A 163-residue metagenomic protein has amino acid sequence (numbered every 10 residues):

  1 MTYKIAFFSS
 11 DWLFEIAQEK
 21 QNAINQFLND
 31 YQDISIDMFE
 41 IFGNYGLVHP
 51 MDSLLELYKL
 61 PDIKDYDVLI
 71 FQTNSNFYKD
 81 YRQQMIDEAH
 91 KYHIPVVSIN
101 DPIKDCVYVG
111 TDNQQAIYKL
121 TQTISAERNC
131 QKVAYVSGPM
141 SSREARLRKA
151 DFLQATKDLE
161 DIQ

Functional and structural regions predicted by a protein language model:
M1-G46, L55-V68, K79-Q163: Bacterial carbohydrate/catabolite-sensing allosteric modules
P50: Short, flexible loop motifs at catalytic/binding sites
I70-Q72: Conserved beta-strand segments of the P-loop GTPase G domain that flank and frequently precede/overlap
N74-N76: Short glycine-rich anion-binding loops that position phosphate/pyrophosphate groups of nucleotides and phosphorylated
